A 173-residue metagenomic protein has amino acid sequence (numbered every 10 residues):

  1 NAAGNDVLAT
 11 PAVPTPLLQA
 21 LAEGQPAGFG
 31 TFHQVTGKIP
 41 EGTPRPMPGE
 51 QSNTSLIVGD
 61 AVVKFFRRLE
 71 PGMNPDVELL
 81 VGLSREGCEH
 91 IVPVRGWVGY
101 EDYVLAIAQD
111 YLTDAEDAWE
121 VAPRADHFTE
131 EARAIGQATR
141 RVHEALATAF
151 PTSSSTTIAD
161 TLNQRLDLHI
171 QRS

Functional and structural regions predicted by a protein language model:
N1-D167, Q171: Conserved ATP-binding subdomain of kinase catalytic cores across diverse folds
